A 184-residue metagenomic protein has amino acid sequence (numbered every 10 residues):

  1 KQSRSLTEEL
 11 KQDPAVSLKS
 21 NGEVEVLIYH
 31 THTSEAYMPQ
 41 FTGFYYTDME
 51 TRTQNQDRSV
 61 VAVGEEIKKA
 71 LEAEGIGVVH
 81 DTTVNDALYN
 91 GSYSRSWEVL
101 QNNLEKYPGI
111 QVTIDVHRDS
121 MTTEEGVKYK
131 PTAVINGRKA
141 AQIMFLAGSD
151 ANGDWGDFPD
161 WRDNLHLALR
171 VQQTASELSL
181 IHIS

Functional and structural regions predicted by a protein language model:
K1-T31, A36-Q40: Non-catalytic propeptide/linker segments at domain boundaries
D13, N21-E23, P108-G109, R138-Q142: Extracytoplasmic
E25-H30, V79, V112-H117, M144-L146: Soluble periplasmic/extracytoplasmic beta-strand elements of cell-envelope proteins
P39-N55: A solvent-exposed, charged loop/short amphipathic helix patch at secondary-structure junctions
T47-E50, M121-D160: A short, glycine/acidic-enriched catalytic loop
R52-T132: Catalytic-core regions of hydrolytic enzymes
A62-E66, W161-L178: Long, well-ordered alpha-helical scaffolding segments within enzyme catalytic domains, especially pronounced
I181-I183: Conserved small/polar residues in nucleotide/adenosyl-binding loops
